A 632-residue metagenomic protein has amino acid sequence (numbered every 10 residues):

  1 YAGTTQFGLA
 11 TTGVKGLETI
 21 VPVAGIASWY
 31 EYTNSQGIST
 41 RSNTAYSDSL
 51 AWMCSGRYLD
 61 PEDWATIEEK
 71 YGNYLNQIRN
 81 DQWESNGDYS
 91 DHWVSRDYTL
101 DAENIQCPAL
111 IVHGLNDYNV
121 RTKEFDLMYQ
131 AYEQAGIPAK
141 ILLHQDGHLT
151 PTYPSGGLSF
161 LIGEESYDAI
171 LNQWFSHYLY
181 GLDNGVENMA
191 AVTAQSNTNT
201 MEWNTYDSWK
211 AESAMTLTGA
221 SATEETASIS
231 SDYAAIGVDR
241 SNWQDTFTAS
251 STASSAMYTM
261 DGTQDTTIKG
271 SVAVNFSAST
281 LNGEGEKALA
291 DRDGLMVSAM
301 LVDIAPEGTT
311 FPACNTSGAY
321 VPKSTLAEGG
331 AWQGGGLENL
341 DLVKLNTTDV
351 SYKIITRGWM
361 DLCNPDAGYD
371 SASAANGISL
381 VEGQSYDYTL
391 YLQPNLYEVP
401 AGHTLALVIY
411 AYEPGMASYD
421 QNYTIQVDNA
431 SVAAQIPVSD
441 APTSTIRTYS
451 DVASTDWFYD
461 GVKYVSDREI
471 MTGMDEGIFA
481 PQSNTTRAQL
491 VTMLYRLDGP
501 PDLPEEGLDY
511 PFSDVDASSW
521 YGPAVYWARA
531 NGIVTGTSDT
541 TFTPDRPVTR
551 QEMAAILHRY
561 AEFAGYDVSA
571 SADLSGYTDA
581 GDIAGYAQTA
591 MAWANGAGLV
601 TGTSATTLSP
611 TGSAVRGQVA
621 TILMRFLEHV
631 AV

Functional and structural regions predicted by a protein language model:
Y1-G8, N119: Glycine-rich nucleophile elbow surrounding the catalytic serine of serine-hydrolase chemistry
G8-N104, D183-V186, N197: Accessory cap/linker subdomain of secreted extracellular hydrolases
V14-T19, Q106-A109, A135-K140, N531-I533: Loop/turn elements at helix/coil->beta-strand transitions in domains of secreted/extracellular proteins
I105, I111-H113, D117: Short beta-strand/loop motif that positions the catalytic acidic residue of the alpha/beta-hydrolase fold
Y118-D126: Conserved alpha/beta-hydrolase "acid-adjacent" motif
E133-P151: Catalytic histidine neighborhood in serine/cysteine hydrolases with alpha/beta-hydrolase-type architecture
S159-T445: C-terminal, loop-rich substrate-recognition/catalytic regions characterized by aromatic stacking residues
P442-Y459, T472-G522, N531-Q551, R559-A587 (+2 more regions): Feature responds to low-complexity, polar/acidic, surface-exposed segments characteristic of secreted/exported proteins
